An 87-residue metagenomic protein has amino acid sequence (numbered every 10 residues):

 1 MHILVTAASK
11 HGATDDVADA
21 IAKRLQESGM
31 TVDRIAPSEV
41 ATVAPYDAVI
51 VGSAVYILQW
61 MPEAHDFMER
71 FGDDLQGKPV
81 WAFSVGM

Functional and structural regions predicted by a protein language model:
M1-S28: N-terminal beta1-alpha1 ligand-phosphate binding loop
I3, G29-D33, V80: Hydrophobic anchor at the start of a short beta-strand that flanks the dinucleotide cofactor-binding loop
Q26-V32, I57-W60: Short, flexible loop segments at the rims of nucleotide/cofactor-binding pockets, characterized by
A36-M87: Helix-loop-strand module that forms the ligand-binding subsite of alpha/beta enzymes
